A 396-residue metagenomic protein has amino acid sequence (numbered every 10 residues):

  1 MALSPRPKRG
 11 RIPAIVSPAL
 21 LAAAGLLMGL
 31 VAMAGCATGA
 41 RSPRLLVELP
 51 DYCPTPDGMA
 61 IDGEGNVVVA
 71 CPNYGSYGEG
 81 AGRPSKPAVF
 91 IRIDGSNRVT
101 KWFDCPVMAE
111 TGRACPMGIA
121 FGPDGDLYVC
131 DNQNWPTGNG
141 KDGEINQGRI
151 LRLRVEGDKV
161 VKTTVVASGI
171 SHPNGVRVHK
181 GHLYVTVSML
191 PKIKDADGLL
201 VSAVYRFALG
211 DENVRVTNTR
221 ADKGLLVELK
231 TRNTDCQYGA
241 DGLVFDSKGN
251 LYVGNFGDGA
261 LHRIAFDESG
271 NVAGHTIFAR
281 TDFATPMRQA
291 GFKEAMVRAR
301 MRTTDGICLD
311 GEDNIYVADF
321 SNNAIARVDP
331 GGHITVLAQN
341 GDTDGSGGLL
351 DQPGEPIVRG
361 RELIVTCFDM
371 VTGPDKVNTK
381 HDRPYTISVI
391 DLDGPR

Functional and structural regions predicted by a protein language model:
M1-S17: N-terminal secretory signal peptides that target proteins for export/translocation
P18-M33: Bacterial N-terminal signal peptides
M33-L45: Bacterial Sec signal peptide processing site at the extreme N-terminus
T38-A40, C53-T55, I61-V67, G75-F103 (+10 more regions): Flexible "stalk/tail and boundary" regions
R44-V47, T100-C105, V161-S168, V214-L229 (+2 more regions): Beta-propeller fold detector
D51-E64, A70, K86-P87, V107-L127 (+7 more regions): Beta-rich, blade/repeat-based domains predominating in secreted/periplasmic proteins but also intracellular
P72-Y74, N132-N134, S188-P191, D197-L199 (+3 more regions): Short loop/turn segments immediately following the C-termini of beta-strands
Y77-P84, N134-E144, I193-G198, R232-T234 (+2 more regions): Short consensus segments that form the blades of beta-propeller domains, in both extracellular/periplasmic
